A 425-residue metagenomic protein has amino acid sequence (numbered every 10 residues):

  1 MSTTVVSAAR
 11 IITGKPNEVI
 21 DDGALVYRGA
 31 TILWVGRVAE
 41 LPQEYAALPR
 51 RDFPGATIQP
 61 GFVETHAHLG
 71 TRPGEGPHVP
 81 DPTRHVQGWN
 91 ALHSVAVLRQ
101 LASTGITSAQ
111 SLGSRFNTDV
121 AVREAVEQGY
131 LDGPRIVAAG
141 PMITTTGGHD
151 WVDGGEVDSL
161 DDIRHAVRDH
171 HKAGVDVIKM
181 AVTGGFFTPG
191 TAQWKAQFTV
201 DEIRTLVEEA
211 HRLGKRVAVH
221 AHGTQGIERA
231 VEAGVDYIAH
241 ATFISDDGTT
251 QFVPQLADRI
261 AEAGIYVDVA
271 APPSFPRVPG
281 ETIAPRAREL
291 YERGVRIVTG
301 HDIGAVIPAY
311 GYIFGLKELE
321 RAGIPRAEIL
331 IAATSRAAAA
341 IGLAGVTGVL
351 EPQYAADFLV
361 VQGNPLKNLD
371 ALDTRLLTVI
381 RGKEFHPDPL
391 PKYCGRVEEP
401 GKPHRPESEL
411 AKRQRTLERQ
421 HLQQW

Functional and structural regions predicted by a protein language model:
M1-G23, Y27-A39, E44, V95-A102 (+1 more regions): Active-site microenvironment of metallo-dependent hydrolases
A39-Q59, H85-G88: Active-site metal-binding motif and surrounding structural segment of the metallo-beta-lactamase
A56-Q128, A233: Metal-associated gating/positioning segment near the N- to mid-region
P73-G76, D119, T188-T191, I227-V235 (+3 more regions): Histidine/acidic-residue-rich catalytic or RNA/ligand-binding cores of hydrolases and nuclease-related proteins
V79-L92, G148-H165, R216-A218: Active-site mouth loops of central-metabolism enzymes
H93-D119, G133-T144, V175-T188, K215-R216 (+4 more regions): Divalent metal-dependent hydrolysis catalytic cores, especially in the metallo-beta-lactamase
E124-M142, W194-V219, R259-I265: Alpha-helix-loop-beta-strand connector modules within alpha/beta enzyme cores
T282-N364: His/Asp/Glu-enriched, well-ordered alpha-helical/loop segment that forms or immediately abuts the divalent-metal
